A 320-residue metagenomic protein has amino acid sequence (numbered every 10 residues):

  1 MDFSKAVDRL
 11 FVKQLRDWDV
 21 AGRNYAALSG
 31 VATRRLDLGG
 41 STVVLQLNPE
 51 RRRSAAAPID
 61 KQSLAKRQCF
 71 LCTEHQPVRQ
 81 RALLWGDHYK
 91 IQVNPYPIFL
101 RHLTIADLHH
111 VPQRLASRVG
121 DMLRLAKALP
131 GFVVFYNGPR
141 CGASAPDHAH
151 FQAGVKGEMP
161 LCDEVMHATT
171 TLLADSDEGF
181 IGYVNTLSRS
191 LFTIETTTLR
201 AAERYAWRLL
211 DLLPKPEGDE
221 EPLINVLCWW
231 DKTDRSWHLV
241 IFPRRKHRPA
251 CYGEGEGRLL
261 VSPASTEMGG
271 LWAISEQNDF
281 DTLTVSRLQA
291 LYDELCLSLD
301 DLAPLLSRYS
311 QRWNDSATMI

Functional and structural regions predicted by a protein language model:
M1-D121, P139, S144, K156-I320: Active-site microenvironments that recognize anionic phosphate/pyrophosphate groups
R114-A116, A126-L129: Helix-hairpin-helix/helix-loop-helix acidic hairpins
K127-P139: Conserved short secondary-structure elements within globular domains
D147: Short terminal or interdomain "cap/linker" segment that borders an active site or interface and mediates
